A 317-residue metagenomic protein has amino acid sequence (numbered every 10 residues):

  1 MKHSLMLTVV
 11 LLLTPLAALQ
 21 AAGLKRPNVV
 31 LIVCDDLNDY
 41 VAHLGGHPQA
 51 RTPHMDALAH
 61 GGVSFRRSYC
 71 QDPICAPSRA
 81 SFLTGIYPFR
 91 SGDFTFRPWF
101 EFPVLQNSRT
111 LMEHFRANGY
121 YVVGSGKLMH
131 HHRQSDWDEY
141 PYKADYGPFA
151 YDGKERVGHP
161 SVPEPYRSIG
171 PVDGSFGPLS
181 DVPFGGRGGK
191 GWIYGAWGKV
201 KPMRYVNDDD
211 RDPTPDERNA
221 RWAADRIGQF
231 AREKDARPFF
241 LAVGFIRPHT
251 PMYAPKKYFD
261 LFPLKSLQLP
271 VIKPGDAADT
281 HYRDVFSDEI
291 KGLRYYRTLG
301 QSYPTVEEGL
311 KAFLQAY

Functional and structural regions predicted by a protein language model:
K2, L19-Y317: Formylglycine-dependent sulfatase
M6-A17: Bacterial N-terminal signal peptides
